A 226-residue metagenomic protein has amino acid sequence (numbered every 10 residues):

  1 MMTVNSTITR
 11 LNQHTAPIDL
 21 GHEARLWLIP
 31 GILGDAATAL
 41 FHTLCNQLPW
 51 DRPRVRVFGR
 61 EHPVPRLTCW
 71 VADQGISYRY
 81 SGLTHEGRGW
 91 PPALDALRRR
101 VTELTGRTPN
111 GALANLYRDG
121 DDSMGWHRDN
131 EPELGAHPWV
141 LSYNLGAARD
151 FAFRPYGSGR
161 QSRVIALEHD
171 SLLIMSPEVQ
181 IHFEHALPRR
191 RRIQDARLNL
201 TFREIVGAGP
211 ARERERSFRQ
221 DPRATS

Functional and structural regions predicted by a protein language model:
M1-S226: Non-heme Fe(II) oxygenase metal-center motifs and adjacent flexible, charged/small-residue loops
